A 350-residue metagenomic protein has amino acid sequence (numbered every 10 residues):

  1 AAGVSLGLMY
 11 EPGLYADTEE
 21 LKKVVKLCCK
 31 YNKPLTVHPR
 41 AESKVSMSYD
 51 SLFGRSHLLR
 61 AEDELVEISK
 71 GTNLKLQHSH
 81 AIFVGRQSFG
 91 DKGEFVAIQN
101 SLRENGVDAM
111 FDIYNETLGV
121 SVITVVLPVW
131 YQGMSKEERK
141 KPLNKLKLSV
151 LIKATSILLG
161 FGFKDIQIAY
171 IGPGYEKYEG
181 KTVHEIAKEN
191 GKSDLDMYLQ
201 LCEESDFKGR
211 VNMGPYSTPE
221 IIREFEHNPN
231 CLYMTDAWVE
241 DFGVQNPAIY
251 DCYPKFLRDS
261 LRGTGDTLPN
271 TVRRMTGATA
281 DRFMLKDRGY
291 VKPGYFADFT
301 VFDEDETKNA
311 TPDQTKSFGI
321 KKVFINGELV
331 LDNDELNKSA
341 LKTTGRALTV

Functional and structural regions predicted by a protein language model:
A1-G71: Hydrophobic, small-residue-rich alpha-helical packing segments that form membrane-like cores
A1-L14, S51, V66-K70, L74-T264: Active-site neighborhoods of metal-dependent hydrolases
G7, T36-R40, S79-A81, F111-Y114 (+5 more regions): Generic beta-strand/beta-sheet core signal
Y10, A41-S43, I82-V84, A278-T279: Acidic, glycine-rich active-site loops and adjacent beta-strand->loop/helix elements that engage anionic groups
E137-R139, R223-N230, T235-D236, P247 (+2 more regions): C-terminal cap of metal-dependent C-N hydrolases
L195, N270, R274-A278, D298 (+1 more regions): Mid-to-C-terminal alpha-helical segments outside catalytic/metal-binding sites
G209-I222, T267-V272, A280-K316: Acidic, glycine-enriched loop/beta-strand segments at the rims of small-molecule binding/catalytic pockets
Y253, R258-D281: Gly/His-enriched, cation/cofactor- and phosphate-binding structural elements
